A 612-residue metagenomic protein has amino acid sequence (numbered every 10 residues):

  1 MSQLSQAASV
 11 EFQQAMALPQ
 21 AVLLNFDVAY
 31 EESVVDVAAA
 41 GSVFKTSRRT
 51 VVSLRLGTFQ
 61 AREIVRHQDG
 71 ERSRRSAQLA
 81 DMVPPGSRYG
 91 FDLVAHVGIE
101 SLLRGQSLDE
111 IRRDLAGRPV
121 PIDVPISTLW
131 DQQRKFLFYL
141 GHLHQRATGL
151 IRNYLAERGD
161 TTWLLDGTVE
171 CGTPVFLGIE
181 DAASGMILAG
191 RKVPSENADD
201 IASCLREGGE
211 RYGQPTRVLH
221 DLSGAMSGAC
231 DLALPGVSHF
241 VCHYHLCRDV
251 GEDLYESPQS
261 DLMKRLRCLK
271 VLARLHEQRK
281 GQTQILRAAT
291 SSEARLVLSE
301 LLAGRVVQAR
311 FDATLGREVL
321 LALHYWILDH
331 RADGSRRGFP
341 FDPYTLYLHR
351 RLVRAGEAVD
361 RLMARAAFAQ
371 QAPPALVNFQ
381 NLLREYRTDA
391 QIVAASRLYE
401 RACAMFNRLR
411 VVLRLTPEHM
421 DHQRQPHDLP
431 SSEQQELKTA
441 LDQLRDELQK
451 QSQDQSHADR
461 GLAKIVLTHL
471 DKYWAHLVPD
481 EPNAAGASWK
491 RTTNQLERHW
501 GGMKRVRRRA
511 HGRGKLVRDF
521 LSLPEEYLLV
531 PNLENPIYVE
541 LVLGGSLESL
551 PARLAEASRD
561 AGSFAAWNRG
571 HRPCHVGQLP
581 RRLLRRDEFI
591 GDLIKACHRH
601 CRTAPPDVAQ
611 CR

Functional and structural regions predicted by a protein language model:
M1-D36: N-terminal alpha-helical interaction blocks
S2-S5, S227, V271-R612: Acidic/histidine-rich catalytic cores and adjacent linkers of DNA breakage/strand-transfer/modification proteins
V34-D36, H67, H499: The −1 position to Zn-ligating cysteines in a subset of zinc-ribbon hairpins
A38-L103, S127, R158: Basic, short loop/linker segments at the boundary and entry of helix-turn-helix/winged-helix-like folds
V43-T46, P84, L103, L108 (+6 more regions): RNase H-like nuclease fold core
A77-L79, G185-G190, H511: Short small-residue beta-strand/loop micro-motif enriched in glycine and branched aliphatics
D109-A116: Residues within the helices of the helix-turn-helix
P235-P258, M263: Inter-helix linker motif
